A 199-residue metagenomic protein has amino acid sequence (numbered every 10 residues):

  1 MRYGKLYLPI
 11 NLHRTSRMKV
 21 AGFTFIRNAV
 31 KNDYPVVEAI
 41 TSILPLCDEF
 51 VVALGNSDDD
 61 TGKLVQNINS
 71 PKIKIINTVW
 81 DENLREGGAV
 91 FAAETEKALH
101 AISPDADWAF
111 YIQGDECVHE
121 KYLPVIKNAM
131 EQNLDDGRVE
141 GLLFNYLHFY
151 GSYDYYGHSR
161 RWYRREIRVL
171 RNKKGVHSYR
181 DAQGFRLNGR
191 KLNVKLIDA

Functional and structural regions predicted by a protein language model:
M1-T41: N-proximal low-complexity "stem/linker" segments adjacent to membrane-targeting elements
R2-N11, G88-E96, C117-A199: Catalytic-site signature of metal-activated, phosphate-bearing donor transferases, centered on the GT-A/GT-A-like
R17, P45, I68-S70, D136 (+1 more regions): Short, well-ordered coil/turn elements that cap or connect secondary structure elements
A21-F23, E49-V51, K74: A structural signal for isolated positions on well-ordered beta-strands in alpha/beta enzyme cores
A29, D33-Y34, E38, W80 (+3 more regions): Catalytic phosphate/metal-binding cores of nucleic-acid and nucleotide-processing enzymes, i.e., regions that mediate
I43, D48-S57: Short beta-strand/loop segment that forms part of the nucleotide-sugar
D60-D107: Active-site-proximal specificity loops/subdomain of glycosyltransferases
D105-C117: Short beta-strand-to-loop acidic/aromatic patch adjacent to the donor-nucleotide binding site
